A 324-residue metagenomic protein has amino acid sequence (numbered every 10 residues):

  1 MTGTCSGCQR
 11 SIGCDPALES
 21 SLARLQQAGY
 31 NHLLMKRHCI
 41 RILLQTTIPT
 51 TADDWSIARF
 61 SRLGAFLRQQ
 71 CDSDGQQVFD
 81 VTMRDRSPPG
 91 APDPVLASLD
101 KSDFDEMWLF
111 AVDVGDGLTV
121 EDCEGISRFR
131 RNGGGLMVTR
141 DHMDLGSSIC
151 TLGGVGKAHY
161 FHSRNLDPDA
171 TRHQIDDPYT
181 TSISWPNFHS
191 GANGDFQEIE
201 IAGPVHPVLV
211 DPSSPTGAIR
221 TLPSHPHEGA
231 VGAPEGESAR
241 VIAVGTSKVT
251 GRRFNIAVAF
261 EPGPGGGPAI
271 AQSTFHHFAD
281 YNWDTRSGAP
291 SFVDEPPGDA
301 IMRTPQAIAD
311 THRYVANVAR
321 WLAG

Functional and structural regions predicted by a protein language model:
C5-C8, C14: Cysteine-centered motifs
G29, L33-A65, Q69, D103-W108 (+3 more regions): Extracellular ligand-binding/catalytic regions of CAZymes and related secreted enzymes and adhesion modules
G29-L33, R41-T47, T51-V155: Helical hinge/lid and interdomain linker segments adjacent to catalytic or ligand-binding clefts that mediate domain
Q45, V114-S214: A glycine-rich, often tryptophan-bearing local segment used as a flexible ligand/cofactor-contacting loop or short
R84, P88-L96, K157-H159, N165 (+2 more regions): Surface-exposed intrinsically disordered loops and tails
P178-F260: Acidic, glycine-rich loop-and-strand cores that form catalytic or ligand-binding grooves in diverse globular domains
